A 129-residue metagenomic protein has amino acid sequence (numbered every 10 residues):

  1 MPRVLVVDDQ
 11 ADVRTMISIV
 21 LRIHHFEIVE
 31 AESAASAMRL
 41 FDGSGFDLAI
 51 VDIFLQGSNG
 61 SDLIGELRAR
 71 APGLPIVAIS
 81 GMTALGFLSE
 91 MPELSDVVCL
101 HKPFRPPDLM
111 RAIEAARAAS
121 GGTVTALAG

Functional and structural regions predicted by a protein language model:
A11-V29: Two-component/phosphorelay signaling modules centered on CheY-like receiver
E30-L48: Acidic, metal-coordinating helix/loop segments flanking the phosphotransfer/catalytic sites of two-component signaling
S33, N59-D62: Acidic catalytic/metal-coordinating carboxylates
R39, S61-L74: Short amphipathic alpha-helix used as the core "switch/output" element in two-component signaling
D52: Active-site residues of response regulator receiver
G60, E90-L100: As written
F104-E114, G121: C-terminal output helix
